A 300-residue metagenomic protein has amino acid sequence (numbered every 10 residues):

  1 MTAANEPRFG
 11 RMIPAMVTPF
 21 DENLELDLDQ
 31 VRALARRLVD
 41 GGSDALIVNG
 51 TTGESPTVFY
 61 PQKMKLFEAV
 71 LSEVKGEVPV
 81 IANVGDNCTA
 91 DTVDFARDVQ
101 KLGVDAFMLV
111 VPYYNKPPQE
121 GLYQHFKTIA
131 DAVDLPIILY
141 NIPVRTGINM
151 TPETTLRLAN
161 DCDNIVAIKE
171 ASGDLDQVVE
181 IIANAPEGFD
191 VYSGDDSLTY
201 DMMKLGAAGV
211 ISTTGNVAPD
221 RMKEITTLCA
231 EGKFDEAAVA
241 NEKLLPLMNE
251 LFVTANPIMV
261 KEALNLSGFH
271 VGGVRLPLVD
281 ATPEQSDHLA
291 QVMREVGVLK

Functional and structural regions predicted by a protein language model:
T2-P14, T18-G147, R157, L264: Active-site beta->alpha loop and helix N-cap motifs at the rims of alpha/beta catalytic domains
R8-V17, R37, G41-S43, T52 (+2 more regions): C-terminal alpha-helical cap/extension of soluble enzyme domains
S72-V78, K101-G103, V133-L135, N160-N164 (+4 more regions): Short helix-capping segments at alpha-helix termini
D131-A132, R145-F252: Catalytic alpha/beta core domains of metabolic enzymes, predominantly
N141-I142, N164-I165, R275-L276: Glycine-rich phosphate-binding "P-loop"
